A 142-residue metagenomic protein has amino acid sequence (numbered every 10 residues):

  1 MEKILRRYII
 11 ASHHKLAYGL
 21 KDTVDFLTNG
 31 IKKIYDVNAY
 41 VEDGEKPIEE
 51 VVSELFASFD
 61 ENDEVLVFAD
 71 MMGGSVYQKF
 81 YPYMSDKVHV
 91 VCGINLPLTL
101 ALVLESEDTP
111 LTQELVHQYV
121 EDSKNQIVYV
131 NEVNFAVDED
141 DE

Functional and structural regions predicted by a protein language model:
E2-L66, S75-E142: N-terminal loops that bind phosphate or other acidic moieties and the adjacent beta-alpha structural core
D70: Conserved alpha/beta-hydrolase "nucleophile elbow" surrounding the catalytic nucleophile
